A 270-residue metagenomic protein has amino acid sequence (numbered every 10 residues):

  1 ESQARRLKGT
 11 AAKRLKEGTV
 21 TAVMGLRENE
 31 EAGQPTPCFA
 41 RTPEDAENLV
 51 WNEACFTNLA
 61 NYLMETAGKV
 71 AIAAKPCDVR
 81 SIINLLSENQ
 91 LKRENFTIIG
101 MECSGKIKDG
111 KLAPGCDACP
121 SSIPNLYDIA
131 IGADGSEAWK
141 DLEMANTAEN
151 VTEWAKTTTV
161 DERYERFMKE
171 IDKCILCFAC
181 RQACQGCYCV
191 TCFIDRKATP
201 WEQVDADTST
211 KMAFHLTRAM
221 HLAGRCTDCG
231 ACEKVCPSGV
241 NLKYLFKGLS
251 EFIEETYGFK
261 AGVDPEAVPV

Functional and structural regions predicted by a protein language model:
E1-F167, I171, Q182-Q185: Iron-sulfur-associated redox domains of electron-transfer enzymes in respiratory and anaerobic energy metabolism
Q3-A11, L176, C180, L222 (+3 more regions): General structural feature for long, well-ordered alpha-helical segments within catalytic domains of soluble enzymes
R6-L7, I98, K106, L176 (+2 more regions): Generic hydrophobic/packing signal
K16, S121-P124, L176-A179, C189 (+2 more regions): Generic secondary-structure signature for well-ordered alpha-helical cores
G115-A118, K173-A179, A183, R225 (+1 more regions): The −1 position to Zn-ligating cysteines in a subset of zinc-ribbon hairpins
E149-D172, Y188-V270: Ferredoxin-type iron-sulfur electron-transfer modules in oxidoreductases and energy-metabolism complexes
